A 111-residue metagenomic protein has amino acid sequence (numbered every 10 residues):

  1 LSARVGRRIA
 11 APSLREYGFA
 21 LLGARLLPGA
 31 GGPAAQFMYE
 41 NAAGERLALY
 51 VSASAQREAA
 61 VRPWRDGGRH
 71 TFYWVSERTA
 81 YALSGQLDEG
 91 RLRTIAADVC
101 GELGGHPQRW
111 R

Functional and structural regions predicted by a protein language model:
L1-Y73: Short, solvent-exposed recognition patches
A43, Q56-R111: A short, solvent-exposed beta-edge/loop patch
